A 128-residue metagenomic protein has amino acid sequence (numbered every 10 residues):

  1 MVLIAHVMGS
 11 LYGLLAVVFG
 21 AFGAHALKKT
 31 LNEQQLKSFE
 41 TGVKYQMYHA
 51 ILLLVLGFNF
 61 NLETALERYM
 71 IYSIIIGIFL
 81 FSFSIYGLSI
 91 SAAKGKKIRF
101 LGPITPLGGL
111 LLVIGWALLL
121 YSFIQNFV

Functional and structural regions predicted by a protein language model:
M1-V128: Polytopic transmembrane helical bundles with strong interfacial aromatic enrichment
